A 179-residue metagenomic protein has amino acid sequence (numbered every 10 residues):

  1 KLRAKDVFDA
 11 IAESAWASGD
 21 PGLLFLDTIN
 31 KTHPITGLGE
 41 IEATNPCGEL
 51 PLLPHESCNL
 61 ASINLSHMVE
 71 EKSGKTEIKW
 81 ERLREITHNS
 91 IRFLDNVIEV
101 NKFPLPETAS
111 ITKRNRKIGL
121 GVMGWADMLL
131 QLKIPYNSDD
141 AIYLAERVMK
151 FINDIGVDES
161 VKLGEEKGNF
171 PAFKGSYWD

Functional and structural regions predicted by a protein language model:
K1-S18: Polar, glycine-rich mid-to-C-terminal structural blocks that act as macromolecule-binding/assembly scaffolds
L2-K5, E77, R84, H88 (+3 more regions): Electropositive phosphate-/nucleotide-binding environments in soluble metabolic enzymes
D9, K31-I35, I41-A43, F151-G156 (+1 more regions): Glycine-rich anion/phosphate-binding loop at the beta-strand->alpha-helix junction
A10, G124-M128, L144: A general alpha-helix detector
A15-T112, G124-M128: Function-dense linear segments that define catalytic or interfacial modules in macromolecule-processing proteins
I86-A109, K113, I134-D179: Internal maturation/activation junctions in enzymes
R116-P135: Extended amphipathic alpha-helical segments enriched in small hydrophobics
